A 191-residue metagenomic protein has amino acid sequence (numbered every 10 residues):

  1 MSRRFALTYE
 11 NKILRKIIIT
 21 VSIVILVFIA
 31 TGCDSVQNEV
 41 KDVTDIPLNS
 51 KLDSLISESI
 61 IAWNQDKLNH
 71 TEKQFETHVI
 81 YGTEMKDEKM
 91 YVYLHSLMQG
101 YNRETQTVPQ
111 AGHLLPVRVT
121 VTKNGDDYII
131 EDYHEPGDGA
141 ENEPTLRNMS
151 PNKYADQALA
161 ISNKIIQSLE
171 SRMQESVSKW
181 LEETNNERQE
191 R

Functional and structural regions predicted by a protein language model:
F5-A6: Acidic, low-complexity, intrinsically disordered interaction modules
Y9-I19: Bacterial N-terminal signal peptides that target proteins for export
I19-V27: Hydrophobic helical h-region of N-terminal Sec-dependent signal peptides in bacterial secretory/periplasmic proteins
I29-G32: C-terminal motif of bacterial Sec signal peptides marking the signal peptidase cleavage site
S35-S96: N-terminal export/targeting and maturation segments
E76-T77, Y81-G139: Mature extracytoplasmic domains of secretory-pathway proteins
D138-R191: C-terminal partner/receptor-binding element of secreted or periplasmic proteins
